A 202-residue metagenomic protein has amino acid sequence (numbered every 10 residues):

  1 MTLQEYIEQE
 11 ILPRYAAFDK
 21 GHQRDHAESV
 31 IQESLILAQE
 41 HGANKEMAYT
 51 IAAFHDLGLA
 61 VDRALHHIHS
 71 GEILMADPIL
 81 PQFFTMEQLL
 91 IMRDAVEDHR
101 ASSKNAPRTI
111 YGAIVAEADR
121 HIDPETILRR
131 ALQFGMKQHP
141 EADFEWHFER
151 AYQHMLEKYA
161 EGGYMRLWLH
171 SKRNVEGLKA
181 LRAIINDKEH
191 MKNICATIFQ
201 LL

Functional and structural regions predicted by a protein language model:
M1-P13: Short alpha-helical hairpin
T2, A16-A43, F54, S103-L202: Divalent metal-dependent phosphate-bond-processing catalytic cores, especially two-metal-ion Mg2+/Mn2+ enzymes that act
V30-L35, L65-P81: An active-site-proximal "capping" alpha-helix that borders the catalytic cofactor pocket
G42, F84-T85: Flexible helix-coil transition and linker loops at the boundaries of alpha-helical arrays
N44-D62, H66, S70, L90-A101: His-Asp-centered metal-binding catalytic motifs of divalent-metal-dependent phosphohydrolases/nucleases
A76, T85-D94: Glycine- and acidic-residue-rich phosphate-binding/metal-coordinating active-site segment common to enzymes that handle
L80-F84, S102-A106: Short helix-to-loop capping/linker segments positioned immediately adjacent to catalytic or ligand/cofactor-binding
